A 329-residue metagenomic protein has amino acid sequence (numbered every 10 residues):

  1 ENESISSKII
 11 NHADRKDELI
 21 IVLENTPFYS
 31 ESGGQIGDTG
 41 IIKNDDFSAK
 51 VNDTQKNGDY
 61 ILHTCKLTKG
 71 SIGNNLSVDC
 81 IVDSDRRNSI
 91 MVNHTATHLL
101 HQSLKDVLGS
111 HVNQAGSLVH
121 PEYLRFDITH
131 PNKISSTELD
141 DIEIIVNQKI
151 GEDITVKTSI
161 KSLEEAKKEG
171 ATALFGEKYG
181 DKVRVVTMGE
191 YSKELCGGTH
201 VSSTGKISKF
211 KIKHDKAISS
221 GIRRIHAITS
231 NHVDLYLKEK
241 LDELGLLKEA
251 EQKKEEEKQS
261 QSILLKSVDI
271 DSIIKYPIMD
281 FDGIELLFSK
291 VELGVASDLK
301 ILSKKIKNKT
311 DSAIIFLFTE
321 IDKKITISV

Functional and structural regions predicted by a protein language model:
E1-V329: A glycine- and charged-residue-rich anion-binding loop/surface
